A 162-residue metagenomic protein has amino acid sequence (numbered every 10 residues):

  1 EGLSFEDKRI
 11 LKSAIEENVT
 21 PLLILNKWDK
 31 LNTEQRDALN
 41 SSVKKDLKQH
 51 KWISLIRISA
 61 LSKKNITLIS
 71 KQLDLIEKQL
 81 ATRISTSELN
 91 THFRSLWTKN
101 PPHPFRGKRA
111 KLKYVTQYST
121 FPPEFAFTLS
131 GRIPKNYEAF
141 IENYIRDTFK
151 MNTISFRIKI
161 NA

Functional and structural regions predicted by a protein language model:
L3-F5, R9-A162: C-terminal-of-GTPase-core extension/linker across diverse P-loop GTPases
